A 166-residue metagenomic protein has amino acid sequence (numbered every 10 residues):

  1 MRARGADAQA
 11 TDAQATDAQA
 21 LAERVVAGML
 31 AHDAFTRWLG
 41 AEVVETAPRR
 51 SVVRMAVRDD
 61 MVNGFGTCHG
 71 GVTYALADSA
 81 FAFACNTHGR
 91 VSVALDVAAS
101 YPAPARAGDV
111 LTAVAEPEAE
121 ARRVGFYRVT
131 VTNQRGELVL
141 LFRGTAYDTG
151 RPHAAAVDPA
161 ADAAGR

Functional and structural regions predicted by a protein language model:
M1-A20, P104-A107, E116-R166: HotDog/MaoC-like acyl-thioester-processing domains
L21-E42: Active-site-proximal helix-loop elements at catalytic-domain edges
R37-L39, R49-S51, G70, V91-V97 (+3 more regions): A generic structural signal for short beta-strands and their flanking turns/coil linkers
W38-C68: Catalytic strand-loop segment that frames the active site of acyl-thioester-processing enzymes
R54-A56, V114, R128: Beta-strand residues in well-ordered beta-sheet regions across diverse protein folds
N63-Y74, S79-A82: Compact, glycine-rich, soluble single-domain proteins
G66, G89-R90, G136: Detector for glycine-centered tight turns/loop "hinges" at secondary-structure junctions
A82-T112, P117: Hydrophobic beta-strand-centered segment that forms part of the acyl-chain substrate-binding groove
